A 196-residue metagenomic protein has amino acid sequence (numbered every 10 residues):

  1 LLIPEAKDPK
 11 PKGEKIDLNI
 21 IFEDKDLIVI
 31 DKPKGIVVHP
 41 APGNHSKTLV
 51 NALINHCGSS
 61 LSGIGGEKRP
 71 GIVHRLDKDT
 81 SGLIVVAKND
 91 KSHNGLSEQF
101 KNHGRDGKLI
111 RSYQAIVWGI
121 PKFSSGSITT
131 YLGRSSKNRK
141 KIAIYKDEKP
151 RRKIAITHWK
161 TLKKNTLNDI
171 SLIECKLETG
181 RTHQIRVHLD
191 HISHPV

Functional and structural regions predicted by a protein language model:
L1-V196: RNA pseudouridine synthases
